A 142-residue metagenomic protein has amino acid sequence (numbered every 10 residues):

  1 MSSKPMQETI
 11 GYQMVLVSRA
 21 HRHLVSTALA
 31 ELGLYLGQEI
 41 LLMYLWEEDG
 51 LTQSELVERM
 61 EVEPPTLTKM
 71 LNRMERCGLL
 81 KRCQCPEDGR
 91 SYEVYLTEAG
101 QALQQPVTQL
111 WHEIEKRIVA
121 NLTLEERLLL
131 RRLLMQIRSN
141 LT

Functional and structural regions predicted by a protein language model:
M1-L32, L96: N-terminal leader segment of winged-helix/HTH proteins
M1-M6, L124-T142: C-terminal regulatory/oligomerization modules of transcriptional regulators
Q13, L24, I40-M43, A102 (+1 more regions): Pre-recognition alpha-helix immediately N-terminal to the DNA-recognition helix within helix-turn-helix or winged-helix
V15, M43-E47, T108: Short, locally clustered residues in the helix-turn-helix/winged-helix DNA-binding domain
R22, N72-M135: Charged, amphipathic alpha-helical coiled-coil/dimerization segments
E48-T52: Short capping segments at the starts of secondary-structure elements
Q53-S54, P65, N72, Y92: Residues within helix-turn-helix
V57: The alpha-helix within a helix-turn-helix
